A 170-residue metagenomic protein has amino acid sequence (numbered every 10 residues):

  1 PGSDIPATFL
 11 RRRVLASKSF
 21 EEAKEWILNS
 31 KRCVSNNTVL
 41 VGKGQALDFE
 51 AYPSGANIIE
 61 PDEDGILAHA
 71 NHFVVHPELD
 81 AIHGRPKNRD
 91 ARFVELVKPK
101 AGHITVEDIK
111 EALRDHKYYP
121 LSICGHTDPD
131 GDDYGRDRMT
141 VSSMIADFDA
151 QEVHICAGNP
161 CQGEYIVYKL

Functional and structural regions predicted by a protein language model:
P1-T8: Phosphate/diphosphate-binding glycine-rich loops and adjacent basic-rich segments that engage nucleotide
T8-V14: Short histidine-centered catalytic/ligand-binding loop motif
V14-L170: C-terminus-biased signal that marks the final domain/tail of proteins
